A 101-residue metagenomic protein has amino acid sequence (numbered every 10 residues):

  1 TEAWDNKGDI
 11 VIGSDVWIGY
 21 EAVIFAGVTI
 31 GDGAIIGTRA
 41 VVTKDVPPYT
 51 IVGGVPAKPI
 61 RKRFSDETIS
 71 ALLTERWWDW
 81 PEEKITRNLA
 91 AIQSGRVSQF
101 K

Functional and structural regions predicted by a protein language model:
T1-A3, D9, A57-K101: Terminal amphipathic alpha-helical/low-complexity segments used for targeting or macromolecular assembly
T1-V28, V55, R63: Flexible, glycine/small-residue-enriched loop-and-beta-strand segment within the central core of proteins
V11, A22, A40, R96-Q99: A diffuse structural propensity rather than consistent per-protein peaks
S14, D32-G33, P48-Y49: Short acidic capping loops at alpha-helix termini that bridge into adjacent secondary structure
E21-A34, A40-K44: Beta-rich strand-turn-strand
T29, K44-D45, R63, R76: Conserved functional loop/turn residues at catalytic and ligand-binding sites
P48, G53-P56: Acidic, glycine-centered active-site loop in nucleotide-sugar glycosyltransferases
